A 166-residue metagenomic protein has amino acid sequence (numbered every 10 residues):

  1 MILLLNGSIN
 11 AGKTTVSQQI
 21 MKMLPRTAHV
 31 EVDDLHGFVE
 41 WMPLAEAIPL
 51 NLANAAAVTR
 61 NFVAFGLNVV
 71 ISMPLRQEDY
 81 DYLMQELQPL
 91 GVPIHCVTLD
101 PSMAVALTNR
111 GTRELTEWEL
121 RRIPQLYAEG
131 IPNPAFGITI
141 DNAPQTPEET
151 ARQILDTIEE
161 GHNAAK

Functional and structural regions predicted by a protein language model:
M1-I2, L67: Pre-Walker A (Motif I) flank of P-loop NTPase domains
L5: Hydrophobic anchor at the beta1->P-loop junction of P-loop NTPases
I9: The conserved Walker
G12: Conserved glycine(s) of the Walker
T15-R60: Conserved substrate/cofactor phosphate-moiety recognition/catalytic segment in nucleotide-dependent phosphotransferases
L50-V92: Glycine-rich phosphate-binding loop used to anchor ATP phosphates in small-molecule kinases, encompassing both
L90-R110, I140: Conserved phosphate-donor/acceptor-positioning beta-strand/loop module used by diverse small-molecule
T112-D156, E160-K166: Small-molecule kinase domains that catalyze NTP-dependent phosphoryl transfer to phosphate-bearing small molecules
